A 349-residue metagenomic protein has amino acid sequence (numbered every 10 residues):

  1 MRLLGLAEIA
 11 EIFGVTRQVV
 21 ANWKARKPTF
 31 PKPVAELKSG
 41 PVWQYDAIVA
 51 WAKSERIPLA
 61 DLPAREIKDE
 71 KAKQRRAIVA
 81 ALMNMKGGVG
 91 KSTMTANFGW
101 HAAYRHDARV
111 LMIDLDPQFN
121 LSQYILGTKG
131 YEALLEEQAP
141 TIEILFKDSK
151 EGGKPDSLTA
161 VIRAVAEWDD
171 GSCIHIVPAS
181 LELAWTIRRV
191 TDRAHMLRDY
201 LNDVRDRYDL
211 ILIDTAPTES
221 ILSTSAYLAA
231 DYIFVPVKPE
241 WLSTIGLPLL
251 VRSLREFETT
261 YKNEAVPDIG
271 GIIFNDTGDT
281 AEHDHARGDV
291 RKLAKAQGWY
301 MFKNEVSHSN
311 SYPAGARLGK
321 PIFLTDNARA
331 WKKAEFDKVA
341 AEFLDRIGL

Functional and structural regions predicted by a protein language model:
M1-R2: Short, amphipathic alpha-helical "recognition" segments used to contact nucleic acids or chromatin
E8-E11: Short alpha-helical "recognition helix" segments of helix-turn-helix
G14-P41: Major-groove DNA-recognition helix of helix-turn-helix-type DNA-binding domains
A35-S39, Y45-D46, A50-L349: P-loop NTP-binding core
